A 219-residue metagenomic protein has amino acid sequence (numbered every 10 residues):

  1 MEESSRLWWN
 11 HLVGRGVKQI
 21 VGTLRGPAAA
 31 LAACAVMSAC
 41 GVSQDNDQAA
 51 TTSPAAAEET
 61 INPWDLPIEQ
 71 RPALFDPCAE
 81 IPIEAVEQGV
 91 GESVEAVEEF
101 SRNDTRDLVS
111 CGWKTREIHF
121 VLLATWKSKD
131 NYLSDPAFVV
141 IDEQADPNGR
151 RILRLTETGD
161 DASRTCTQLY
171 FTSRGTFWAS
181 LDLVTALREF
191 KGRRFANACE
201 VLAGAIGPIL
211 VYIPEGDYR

Functional and structural regions predicted by a protein language model:
S4-S5, D47: Intrinsically disordered, low-complexity regions of eukaryotic proteins
S5-A29: Bacterial N-terminal signal peptides that target proteins for export
A30-C34: Hydrophobic alpha-helical membrane-embedded or membrane-associated segments
V36-A39: C-terminal motif of bacterial Sec signal peptides marking the signal peptidase cleavage site
S43-R219: A small/polar (G/S/T-enriched), proline-flanked helix-loop surface module common in exported/cell-envelope proteins
